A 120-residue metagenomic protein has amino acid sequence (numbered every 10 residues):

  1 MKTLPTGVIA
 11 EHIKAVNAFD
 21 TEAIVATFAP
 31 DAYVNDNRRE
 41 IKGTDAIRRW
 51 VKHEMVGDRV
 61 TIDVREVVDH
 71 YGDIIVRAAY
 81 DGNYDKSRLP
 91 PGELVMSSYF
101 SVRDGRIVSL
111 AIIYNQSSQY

Functional and structural regions predicted by a protein language model:
M1-T27, Q119: Short, low-complexity N-terminal intrinsically disordered segments enriched in polar/charged residues
L4, R48-Y120: A beta-strand edge to alpha-helix "cap/lid" segment located at domain peripheries
I13, R39, E66-V68: Structured beta->alpha junctions
V16, F28-D31, E54, Y114: Alpha-helix boundary/capping residues
E22, P30, V108: Glycine-centered loop/turn positions within well-structured domains that cap or flank conserved ligand/cofactor-binding
D31-K42: A short gly/proline-enriched turn/hairpin at secondary-structure junctions
